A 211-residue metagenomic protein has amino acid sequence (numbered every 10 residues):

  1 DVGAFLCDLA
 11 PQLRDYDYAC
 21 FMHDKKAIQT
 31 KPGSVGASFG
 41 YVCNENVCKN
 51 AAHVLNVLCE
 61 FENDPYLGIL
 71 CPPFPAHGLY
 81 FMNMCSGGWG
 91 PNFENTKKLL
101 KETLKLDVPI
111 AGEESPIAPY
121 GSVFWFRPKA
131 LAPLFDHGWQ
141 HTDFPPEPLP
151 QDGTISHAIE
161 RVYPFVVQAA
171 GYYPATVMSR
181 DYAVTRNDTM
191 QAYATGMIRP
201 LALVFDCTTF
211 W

Functional and structural regions predicted by a protein language model:
D1-W211: ER/Golgi luminal nucleotide-sugar-dependent glycosyltransferases, focusing on the catalytic module
